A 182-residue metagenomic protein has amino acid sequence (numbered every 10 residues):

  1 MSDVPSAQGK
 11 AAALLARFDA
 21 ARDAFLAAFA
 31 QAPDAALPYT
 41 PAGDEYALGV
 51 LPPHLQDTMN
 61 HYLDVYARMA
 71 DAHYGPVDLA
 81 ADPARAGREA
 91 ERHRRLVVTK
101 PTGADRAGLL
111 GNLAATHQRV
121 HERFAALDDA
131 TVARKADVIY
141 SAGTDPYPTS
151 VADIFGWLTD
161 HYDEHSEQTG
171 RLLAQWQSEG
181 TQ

Functional and structural regions predicted by a protein language model:
M1-A13, H61-L113, W176-Q182: Short, helix-capping/interhelical loops that line the mouth of catalytic, cofactor-, or ligand-binding pockets
M1-D34: Long, hydrophobic/aromatic N-terminal blocks
S6-G9, A13, Y39, G43-V50 (+3 more regions): A structural signal for alpha-helical segments
F18-F25, L48-Y66, R85-R94, T99 (+4 more regions): Alpha-helical transition-metal enzyme core signature, strongest for iron centers
D19, D34, A114, Y147-P148: Short hydrophobic/aromatic segments of transmembrane alpha-helices and their interfaces
A24-G49, R68-P76, D128-P146, Q175-E179: Helix-loop segments that flank and shape redox-cofactor active sites
G143-L158: Individual transmembrane alpha-helices with interfacial aromatic-anchor signatures
S150-D153, G170-Q182: Terminal "cap-and-tail" regions of soluble proteins that handle hydrophobic small molecules
